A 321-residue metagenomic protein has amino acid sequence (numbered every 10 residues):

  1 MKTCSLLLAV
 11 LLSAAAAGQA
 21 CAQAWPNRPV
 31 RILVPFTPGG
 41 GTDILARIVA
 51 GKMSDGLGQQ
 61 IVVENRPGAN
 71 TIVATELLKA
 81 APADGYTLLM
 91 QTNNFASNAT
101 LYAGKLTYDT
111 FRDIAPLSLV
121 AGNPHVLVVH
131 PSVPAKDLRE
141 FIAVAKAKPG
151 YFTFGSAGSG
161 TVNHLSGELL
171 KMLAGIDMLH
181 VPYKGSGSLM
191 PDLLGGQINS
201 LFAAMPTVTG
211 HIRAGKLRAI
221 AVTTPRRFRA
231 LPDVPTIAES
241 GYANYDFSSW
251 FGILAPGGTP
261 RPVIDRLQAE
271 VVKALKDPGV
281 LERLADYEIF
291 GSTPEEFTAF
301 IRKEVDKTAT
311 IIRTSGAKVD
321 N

Functional and structural regions predicted by a protein language model:
M1-S5: Positively charged n-region of N-terminal signal peptides that target proteins for export
L6-L12: Hydrophobic helical h-region of N-terminal Sec-dependent signal peptides in bacterial secretory/periplasmic proteins
S13-Q19: N-terminal signal peptide c-region/cleavage motif recognized by signal peptidases
A22-D113, Y151, S159, G175-F202 (+4 more regions): N-terminal (or domain-start) structured segment
N27-P29, M172-I176, T236, R261-N321: An extracytoplasmic/periplasmic, membrane-proximal ligand-sensing/linker region
L77-Y86, T100-S188, I237, W250-R283: Hinge/capping helix and adjacent helix->loop/strand transition within the periplasmic-binding protein
N94-A103, L169-L173, S200-V234: A ligand-binding cleft/hinge motif common to bilobed small-molecule-binding domains
G104-F111, R226-N244: Small-residue (glycine/proline)-centered packing/hinge motifs flanked by hydrophobic/aromatic residues
